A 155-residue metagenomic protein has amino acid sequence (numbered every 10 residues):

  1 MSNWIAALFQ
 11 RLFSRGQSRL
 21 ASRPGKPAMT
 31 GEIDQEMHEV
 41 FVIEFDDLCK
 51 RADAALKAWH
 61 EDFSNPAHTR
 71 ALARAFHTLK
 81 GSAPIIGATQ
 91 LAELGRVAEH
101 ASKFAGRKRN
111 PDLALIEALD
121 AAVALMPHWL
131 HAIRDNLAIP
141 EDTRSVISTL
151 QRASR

Functional and structural regions predicted by a protein language model:
M1-R155: Non-catalytic helical tethers at domain boundaries
